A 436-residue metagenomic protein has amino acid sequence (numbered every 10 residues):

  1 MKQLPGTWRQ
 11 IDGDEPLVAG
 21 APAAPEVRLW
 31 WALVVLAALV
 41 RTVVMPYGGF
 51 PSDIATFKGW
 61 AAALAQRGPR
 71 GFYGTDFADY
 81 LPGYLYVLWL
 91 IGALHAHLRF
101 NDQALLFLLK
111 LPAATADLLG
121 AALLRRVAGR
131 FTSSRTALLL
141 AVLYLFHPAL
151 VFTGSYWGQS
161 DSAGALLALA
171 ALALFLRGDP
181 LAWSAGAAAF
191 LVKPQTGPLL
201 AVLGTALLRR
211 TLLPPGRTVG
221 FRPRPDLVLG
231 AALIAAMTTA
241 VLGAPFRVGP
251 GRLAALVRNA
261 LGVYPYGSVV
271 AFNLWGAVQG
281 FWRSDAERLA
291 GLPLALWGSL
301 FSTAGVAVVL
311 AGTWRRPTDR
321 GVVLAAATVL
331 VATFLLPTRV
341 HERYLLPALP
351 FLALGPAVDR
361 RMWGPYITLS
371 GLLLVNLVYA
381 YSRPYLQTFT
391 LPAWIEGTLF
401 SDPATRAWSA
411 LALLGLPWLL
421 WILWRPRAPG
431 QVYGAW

Functional and structural regions predicted by a protein language model:
M1-T42, G129-R130, A137-L139, L324 (+1 more regions): Start-transfer (signal-anchor) and selected internal transmembrane alpha helices of multi-pass inner/ER membrane
R28, L98, L118, L256-L335 (+2 more regions): Aromatic/glycine/proline-enriched transmembrane-helix motif characteristic of membrane-embedded glycan-assembly enzymes
A37, L140-L145, G186, F190: Short helix- or helix-capping micro-motifs that position conserved polar/aromatic residues at function-defining sites
F107-T132, A304-G312: Transmembrane-helix motifs of polytopic, lipid-linked glycan transferases
L123-R126, A163-P180, F351-L352: Specific aromatic-rich, kink-prone transmembrane helix
R130-R135, L169-A182, T211-P215, R360: Membrane-interface transmembrane helices that cradle and orient dolichyl/undecaprenyl
L199-A236: Perimembrane helix-loop-helix junctions
M362-W436: Aromatic-enriched
